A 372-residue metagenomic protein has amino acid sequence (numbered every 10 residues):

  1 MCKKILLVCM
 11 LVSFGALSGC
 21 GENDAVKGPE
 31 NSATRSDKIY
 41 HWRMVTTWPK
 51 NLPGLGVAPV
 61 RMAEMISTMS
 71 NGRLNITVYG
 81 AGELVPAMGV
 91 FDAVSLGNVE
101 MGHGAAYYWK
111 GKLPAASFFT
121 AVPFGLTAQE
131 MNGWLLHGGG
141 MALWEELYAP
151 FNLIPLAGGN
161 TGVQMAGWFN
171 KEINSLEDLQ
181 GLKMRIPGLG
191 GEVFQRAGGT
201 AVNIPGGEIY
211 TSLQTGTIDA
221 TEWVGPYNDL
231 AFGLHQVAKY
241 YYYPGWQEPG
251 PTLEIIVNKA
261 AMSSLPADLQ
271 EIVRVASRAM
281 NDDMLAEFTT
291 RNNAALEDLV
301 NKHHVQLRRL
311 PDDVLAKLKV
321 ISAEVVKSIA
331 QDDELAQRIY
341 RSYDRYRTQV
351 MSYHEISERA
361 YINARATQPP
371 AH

Functional and structural regions predicted by a protein language model:
M1-K4: Positively charged n-region of N-terminal signal peptides that target proteins for export
V8-A16: Bacterial N-terminal signal peptides
C20-M131, E146-H372: N-terminal secretory/targeting leader peptides
L143: Divalent-metal coordination cores built from histidine and acidic residues
